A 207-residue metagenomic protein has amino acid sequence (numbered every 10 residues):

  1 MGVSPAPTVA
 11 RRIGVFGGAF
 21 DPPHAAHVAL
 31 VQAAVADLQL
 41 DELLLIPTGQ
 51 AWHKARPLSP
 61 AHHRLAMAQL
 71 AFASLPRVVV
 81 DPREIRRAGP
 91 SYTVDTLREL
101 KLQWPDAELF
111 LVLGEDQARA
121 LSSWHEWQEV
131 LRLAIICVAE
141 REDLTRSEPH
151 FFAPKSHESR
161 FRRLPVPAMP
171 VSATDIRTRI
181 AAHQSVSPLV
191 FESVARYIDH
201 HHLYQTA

Functional and structural regions predicted by a protein language model:
M1-A207: Nucleotidyltransferase catalytic core that binds NTPs
